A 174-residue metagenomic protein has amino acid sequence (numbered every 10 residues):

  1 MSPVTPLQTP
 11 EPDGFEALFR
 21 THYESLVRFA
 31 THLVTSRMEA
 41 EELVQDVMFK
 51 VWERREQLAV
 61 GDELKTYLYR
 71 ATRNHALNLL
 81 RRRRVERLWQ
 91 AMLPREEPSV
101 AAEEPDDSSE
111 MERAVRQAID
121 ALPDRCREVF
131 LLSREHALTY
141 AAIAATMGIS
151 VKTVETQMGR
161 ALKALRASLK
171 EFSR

Functional and structural regions predicted by a protein language model:
T5, E86-S108: Internal acidic/polar
T5-R28, M38, W52: A short, charge-rich alpha-helical start-of-domain segment used by transcription regulators
Q8, M48-E63, R82-R84: Sigma70-family region 2
L26, A30, L68, T72-L80: Hydrophobic-face residues of short alpha-helical interaction/recognition segments
E42-F49, D62-N74: Structural recognition of an alpha-helix C-terminal capping motif at a helix-to-coil junction
A59, R73-A91, S108: Arg/Lys-rich amphipathic alpha helix in sigma70-family domain 2
R73, M147-K170: DNA-recognition helix of helix-turn-helix
D120, D124, H136-T153: Helix-turn-helix DNA-binding module
